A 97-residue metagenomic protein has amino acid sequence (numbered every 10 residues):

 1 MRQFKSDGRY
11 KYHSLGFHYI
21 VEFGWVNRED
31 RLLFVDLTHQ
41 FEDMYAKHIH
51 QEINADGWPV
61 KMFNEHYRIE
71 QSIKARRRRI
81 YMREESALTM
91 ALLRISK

Functional and structural regions predicted by a protein language model:
M1-A75: The feature represents the first ordered module of a protein
M62-K97: Short, compact, well-ordered microdomains
